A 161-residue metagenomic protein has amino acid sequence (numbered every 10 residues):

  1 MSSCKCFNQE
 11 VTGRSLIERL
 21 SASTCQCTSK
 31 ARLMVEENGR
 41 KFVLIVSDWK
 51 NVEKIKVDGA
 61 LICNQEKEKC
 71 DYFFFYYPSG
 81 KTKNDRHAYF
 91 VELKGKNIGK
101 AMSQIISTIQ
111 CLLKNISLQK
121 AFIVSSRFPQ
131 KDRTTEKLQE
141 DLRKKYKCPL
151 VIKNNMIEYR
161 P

Functional and structural regions predicted by a protein language model:
M1-N51: Charge-rich, low-complexity N-terminal segments
S2-Q9, R14, A60-I62, F122-P161: Domain-level recognition of nuclease-like catalytic cores that cleave nucleotide substrates
R32-G80, K100: Active-site metal-binding core of divalent-cation-utilizing nuclease and nuclease-like domains
I62-Q65, K83-N84, N97-I105, K131-T134: Active-site-adjacent loop/helix micro-motif of nuclease/hydrolase catalytic cores
Y72-F74, H87-G95: Conserved catalytic cores of phosphodiester-cleaving nucleases, focusing on short active-site segments
N84-F90, Q119-F122: Glycine-rich, often proline-containing surface loops adjacent to acidic residues and nearby aromatics that form
T108: An active-site-proximal "capping" alpha-helix that borders the catalytic cofactor pocket
C111-L118, K144: Arginine/glycine-rich "motif VI" loop of SF2 helicases in the C-terminal RecA-like domain
